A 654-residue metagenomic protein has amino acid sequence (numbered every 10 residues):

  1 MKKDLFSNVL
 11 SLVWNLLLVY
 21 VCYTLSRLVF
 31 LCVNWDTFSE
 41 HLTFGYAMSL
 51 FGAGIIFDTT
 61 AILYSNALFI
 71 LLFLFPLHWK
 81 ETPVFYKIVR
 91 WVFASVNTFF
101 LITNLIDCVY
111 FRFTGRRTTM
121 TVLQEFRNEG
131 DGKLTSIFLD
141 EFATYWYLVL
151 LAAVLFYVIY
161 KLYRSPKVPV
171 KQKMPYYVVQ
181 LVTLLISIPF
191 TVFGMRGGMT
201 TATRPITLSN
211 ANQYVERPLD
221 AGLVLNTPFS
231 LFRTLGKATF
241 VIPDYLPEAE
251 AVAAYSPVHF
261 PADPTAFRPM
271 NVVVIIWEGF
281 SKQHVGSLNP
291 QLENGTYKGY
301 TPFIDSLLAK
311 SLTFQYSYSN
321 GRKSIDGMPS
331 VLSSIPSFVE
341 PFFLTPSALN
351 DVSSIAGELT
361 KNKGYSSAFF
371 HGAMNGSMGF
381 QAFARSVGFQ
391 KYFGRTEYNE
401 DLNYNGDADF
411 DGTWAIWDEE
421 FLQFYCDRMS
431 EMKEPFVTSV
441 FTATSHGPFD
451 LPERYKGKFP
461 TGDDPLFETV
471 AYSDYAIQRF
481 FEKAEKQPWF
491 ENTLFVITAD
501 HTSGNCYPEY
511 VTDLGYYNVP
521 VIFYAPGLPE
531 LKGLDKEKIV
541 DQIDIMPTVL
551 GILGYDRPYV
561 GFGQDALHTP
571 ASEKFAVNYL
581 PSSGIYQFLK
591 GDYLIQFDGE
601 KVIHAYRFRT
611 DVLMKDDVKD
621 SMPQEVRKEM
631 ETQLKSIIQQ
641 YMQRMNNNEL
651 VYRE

Functional and structural regions predicted by a protein language model:
K2-L225: Transmembrane and membrane-interface helices of multi-pass, inner-membrane envelope-modifying transferases
V21, A47, F51, T98 (+10 more regions): Alpha-helical structural motif
T37, F85, Y255-F260, Q478 (+2 more regions): Short, motif-level signal for alpha-helix interfacial/capping segments enriched in acidic residues and aromatics/proline
A53, L101-N104, F229-T234, S636-Q639: Short, hydrophobic/amphipathic alpha-helical patches that form generic packing surfaces within helical domains
T59, C108, S136, G279 (+4 more regions): Conformational gate/switch positions in structured elements
G197-V560, T569-K574: Soluble catalytic regions of membrane-associated enzymes that act on cell-envelope and secretory-pathway components
L528-E654: Membrane-interface soluble catalytic domains
